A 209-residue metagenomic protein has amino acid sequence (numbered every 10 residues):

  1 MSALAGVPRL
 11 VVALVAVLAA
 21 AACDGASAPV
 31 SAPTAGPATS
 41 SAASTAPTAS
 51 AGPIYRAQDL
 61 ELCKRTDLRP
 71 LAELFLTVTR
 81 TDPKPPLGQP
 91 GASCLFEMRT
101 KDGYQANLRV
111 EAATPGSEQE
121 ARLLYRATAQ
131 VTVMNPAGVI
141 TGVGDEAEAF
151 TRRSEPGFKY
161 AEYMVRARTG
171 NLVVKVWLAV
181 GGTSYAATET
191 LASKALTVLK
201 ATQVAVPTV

Functional and structural regions predicted by a protein language model:
M1-A21: Sec-dependent bacterial lipoprotein signal peptides
A21-S27: Bacterial signal peptide processing site
S27-V209: A small/polar (G/S/T-enriched), proline-flanked helix-loop surface module common in exported/cell-envelope proteins
